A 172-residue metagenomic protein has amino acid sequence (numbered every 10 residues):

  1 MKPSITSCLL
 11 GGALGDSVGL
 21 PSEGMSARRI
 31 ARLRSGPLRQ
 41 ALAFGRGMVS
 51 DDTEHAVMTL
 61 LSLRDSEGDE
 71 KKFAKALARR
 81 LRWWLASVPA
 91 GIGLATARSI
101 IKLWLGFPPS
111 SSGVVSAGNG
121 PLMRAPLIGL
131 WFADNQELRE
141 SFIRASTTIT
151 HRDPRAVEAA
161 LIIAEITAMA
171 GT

Functional and structural regions predicted by a protein language model:
M1-T172: Structured, active/binding-site neighborhoods that engage oxygen-rich ligands
